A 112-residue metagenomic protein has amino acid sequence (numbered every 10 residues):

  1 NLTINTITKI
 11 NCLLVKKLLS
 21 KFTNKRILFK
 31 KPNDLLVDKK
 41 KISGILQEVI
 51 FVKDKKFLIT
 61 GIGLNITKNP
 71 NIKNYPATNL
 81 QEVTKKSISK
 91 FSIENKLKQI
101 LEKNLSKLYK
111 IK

Functional and structural regions predicted by a protein language model:
T3-I27, V37-K112: Long, positively charged amphipathic alpha-helical accessory segments at protein N-termini or as interdomain linkers
F29-K31: Short loop/edge segments at beta-strand edges and connector loops that shape dinucleotide/nucleotide cofactor-binding
